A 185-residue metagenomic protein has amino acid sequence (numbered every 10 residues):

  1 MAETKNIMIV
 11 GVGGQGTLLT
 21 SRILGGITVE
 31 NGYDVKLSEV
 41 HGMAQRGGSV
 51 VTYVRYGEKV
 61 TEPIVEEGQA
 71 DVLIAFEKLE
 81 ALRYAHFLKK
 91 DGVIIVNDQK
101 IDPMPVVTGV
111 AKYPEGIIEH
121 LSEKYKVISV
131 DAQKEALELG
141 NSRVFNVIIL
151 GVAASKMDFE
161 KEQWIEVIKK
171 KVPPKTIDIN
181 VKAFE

Functional and structural regions predicted by a protein language model:
M1-E185: Active-site cofactor/cluster-binding pocket
